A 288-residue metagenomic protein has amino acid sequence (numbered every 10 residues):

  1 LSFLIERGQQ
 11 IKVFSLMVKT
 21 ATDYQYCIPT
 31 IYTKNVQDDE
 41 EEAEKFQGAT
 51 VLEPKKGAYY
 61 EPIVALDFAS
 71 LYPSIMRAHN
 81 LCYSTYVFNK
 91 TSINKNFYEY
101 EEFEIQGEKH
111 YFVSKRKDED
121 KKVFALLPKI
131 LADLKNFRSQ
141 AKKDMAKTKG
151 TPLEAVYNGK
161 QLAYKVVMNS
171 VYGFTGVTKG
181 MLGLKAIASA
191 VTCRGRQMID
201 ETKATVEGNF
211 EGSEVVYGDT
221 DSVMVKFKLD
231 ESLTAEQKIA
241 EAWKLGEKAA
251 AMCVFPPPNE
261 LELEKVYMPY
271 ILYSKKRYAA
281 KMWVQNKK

Functional and structural regions predicted by a protein language model:
L1-N80, L153-Q197, E201-A204, Y217 (+2 more regions): Common nucleic-acid-contacting/processivity interface regions adjacent to the catalytic cores of nucleic-acid enzymes
Q37-V177, R277-K288: Catalytic nucleotidyl-transfer cores of nucleotide-processing enzymes
Y83-Y86, T148, K203-V215, D230-I239 (+1 more regions): Secondary-structure transition/capping motifs at alpha-helix termini and the adjoining loop/turn into the next element
L126, A190, Q237-E241: Short alpha-helix boundary/capping segments
D133-Q140, R194-E201, K244, K248: A non-catalytic, amphipathic alpha-helix used as a structural packing/dimerization or gating element in enzyme scaffolds
S139-K142, N169, D200-K203, E207 (+3 more regions): Structural signal for well-ordered, non-membrane alpha-helices
M224-K288: C-terminal polymerase-core module
